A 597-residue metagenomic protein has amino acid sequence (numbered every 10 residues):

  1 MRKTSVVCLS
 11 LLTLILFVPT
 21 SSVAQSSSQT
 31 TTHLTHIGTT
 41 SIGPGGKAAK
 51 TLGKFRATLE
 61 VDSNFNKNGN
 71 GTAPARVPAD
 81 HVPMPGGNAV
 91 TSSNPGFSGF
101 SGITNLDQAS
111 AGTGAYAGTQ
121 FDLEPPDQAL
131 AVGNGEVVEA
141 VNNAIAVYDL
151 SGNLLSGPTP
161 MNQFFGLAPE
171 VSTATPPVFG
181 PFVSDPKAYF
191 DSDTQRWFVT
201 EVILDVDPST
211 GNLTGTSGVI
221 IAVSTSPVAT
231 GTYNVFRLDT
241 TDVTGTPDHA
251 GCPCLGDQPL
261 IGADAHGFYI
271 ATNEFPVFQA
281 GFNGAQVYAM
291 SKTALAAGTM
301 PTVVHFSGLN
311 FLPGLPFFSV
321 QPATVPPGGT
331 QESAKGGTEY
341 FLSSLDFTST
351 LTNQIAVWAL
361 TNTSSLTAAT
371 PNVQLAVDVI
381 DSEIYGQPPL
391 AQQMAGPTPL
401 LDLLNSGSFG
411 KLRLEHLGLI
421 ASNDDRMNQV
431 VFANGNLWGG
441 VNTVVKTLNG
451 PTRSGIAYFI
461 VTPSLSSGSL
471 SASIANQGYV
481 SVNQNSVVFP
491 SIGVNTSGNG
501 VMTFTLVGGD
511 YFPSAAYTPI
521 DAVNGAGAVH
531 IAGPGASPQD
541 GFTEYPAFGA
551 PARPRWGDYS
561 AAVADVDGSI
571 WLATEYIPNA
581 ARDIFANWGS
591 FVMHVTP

Functional and structural regions predicted by a protein language model:
M1-L9: Bacterial N-terminal signal peptides that target proteins for export
K3, L14-I15, Q25, N68: Intrinsic low-complexity, intrinsically disordered segments enriched in polar/basic residues
C8-P19: Bacterial N-terminal signal peptides
T20-A24: Sec/Tat signal peptide C-region and signal peptidase I cleavage site
Q25-P597: C-terminal PAP-associated
